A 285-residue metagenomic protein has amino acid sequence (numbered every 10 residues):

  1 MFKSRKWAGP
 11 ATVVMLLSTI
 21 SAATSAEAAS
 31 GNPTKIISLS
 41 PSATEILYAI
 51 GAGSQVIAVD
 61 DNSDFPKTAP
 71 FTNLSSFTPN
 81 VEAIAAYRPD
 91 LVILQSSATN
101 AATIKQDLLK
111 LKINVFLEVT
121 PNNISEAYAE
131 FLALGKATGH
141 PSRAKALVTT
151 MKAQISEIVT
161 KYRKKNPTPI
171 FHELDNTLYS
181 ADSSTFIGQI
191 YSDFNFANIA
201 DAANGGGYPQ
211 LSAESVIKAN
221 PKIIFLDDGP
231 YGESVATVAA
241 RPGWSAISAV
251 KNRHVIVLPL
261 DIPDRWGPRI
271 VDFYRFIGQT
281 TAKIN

Functional and structural regions predicted by a protein language model:
F2-A11: Bacterial N-terminal signal peptides that target proteins for export
L17-S25: C-terminal segment of classical bacterial N-terminal signal peptides
A29, T34-I50, S142-F194: Basic- and aromatic-lined ligand-binding clefts that recognize polyanionic substrates
T34-K35, N122, E126-K136, K145 (+3 more regions): Structured C-terminal subdomain patch of bacterial secreted/periplasmic proteins
K35-Y87, L91-S97, A102, F196-I199: A short, structured surface patch at a secondary-structure boundary
D60, S184-Y208, V257: His/Asp/Glu-enriched short active-site or ligand-binding loop at hydrolase and phosphoryl-transfer sites
N80-S97, I113, S212-L226: Proline-aspartate-enriched helix->loop->beta-strand connector
T103, V119-L134, P169-G188, G232-S234: Extracytoplasmic ligand-binding site segments that recognize negatively charged/polar headgroups
